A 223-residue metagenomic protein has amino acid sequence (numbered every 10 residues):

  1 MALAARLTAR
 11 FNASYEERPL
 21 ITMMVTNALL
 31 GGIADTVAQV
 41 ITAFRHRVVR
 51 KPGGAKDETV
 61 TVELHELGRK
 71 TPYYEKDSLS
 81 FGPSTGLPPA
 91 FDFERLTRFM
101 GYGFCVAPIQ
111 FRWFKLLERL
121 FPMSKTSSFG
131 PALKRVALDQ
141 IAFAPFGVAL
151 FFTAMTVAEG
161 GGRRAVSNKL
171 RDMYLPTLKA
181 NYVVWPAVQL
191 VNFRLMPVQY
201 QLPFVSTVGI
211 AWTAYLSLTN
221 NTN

Functional and structural regions predicted by a protein language model:
M1-A2, I21-D35: The first (N-terminal) embedded transmembrane alpha-helix
A2-A4, T8: N-terminal beta-strand-loop-alpha-helix module at the start of alpha/beta ligand-binding or catalytic domains
L3, Y182-V183: Helix-boundary capping/turn motifs
T8-I21, V40-K179, R194-N223: Flexible extramembrane linkers and terminal tails adjacent to transmembrane helices in organellar membrane proteins
L29, T36, V183, T207-I210: Hydrophobic alpha-helical transmembrane segments of multipass integral membrane proteins
I33, I141, W185: Conserved, mostly hydrophobic/aromatic
V184-V191: Hydrophobic, membrane-inserted alpha-helices
